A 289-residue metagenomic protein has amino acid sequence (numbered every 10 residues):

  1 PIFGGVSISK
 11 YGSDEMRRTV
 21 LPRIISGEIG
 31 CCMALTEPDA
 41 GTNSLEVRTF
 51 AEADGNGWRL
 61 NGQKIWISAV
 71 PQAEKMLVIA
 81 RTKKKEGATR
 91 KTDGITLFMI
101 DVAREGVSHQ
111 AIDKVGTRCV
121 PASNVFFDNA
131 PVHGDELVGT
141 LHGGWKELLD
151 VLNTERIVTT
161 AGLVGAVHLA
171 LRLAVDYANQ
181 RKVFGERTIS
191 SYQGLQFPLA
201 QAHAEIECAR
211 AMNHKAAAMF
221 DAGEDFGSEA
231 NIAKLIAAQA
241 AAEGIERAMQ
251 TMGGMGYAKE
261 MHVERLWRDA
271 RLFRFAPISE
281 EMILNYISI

Functional and structural regions predicted by a protein language model:
K10-G12, E52, V78-T82, M99-D101 (+3 more regions): Short beta-strand-to-turn element immediately C-terminal to the catalytic PLP-Schiff-base lysine in fold type I
Y11-M16, R23, G27, N43 (+3 more regions): Alpha-helical interface subdomain recognition
V20, V47, Q63-I65, Q110-D113: Short beta-alpha junctions and helix-cap segments that line functional grooves
G27-L35, I79: A short, Trp-centered hydrophobic/proline-enriched beta-strand micro-motif
P38-R48: Active-site-adjacent elements of ketosynthase-type condensing enzymes
E46, A103-P131: Flexible, small-/acidic-enriched active-site or ligand-binding loops
N61-Q110: A short core secondary-structure module
D128-E147: Long, acidic (Asp/Glu-rich), low-complexity accessory segments flanking structured domains
